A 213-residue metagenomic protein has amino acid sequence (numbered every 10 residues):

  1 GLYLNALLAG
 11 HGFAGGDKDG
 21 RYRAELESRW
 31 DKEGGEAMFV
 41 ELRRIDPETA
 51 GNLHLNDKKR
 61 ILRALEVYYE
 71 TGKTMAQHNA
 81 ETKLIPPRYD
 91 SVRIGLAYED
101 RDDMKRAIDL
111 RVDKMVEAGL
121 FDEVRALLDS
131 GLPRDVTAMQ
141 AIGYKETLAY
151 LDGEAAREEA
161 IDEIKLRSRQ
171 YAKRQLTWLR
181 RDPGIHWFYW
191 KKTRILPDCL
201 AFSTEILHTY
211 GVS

Functional and structural regions predicted by a protein language model:
G1-S213: Phosphate/pyrophosphate-binding catalytic cores of soluble transferases and nucleic-acid-acting enzymes
